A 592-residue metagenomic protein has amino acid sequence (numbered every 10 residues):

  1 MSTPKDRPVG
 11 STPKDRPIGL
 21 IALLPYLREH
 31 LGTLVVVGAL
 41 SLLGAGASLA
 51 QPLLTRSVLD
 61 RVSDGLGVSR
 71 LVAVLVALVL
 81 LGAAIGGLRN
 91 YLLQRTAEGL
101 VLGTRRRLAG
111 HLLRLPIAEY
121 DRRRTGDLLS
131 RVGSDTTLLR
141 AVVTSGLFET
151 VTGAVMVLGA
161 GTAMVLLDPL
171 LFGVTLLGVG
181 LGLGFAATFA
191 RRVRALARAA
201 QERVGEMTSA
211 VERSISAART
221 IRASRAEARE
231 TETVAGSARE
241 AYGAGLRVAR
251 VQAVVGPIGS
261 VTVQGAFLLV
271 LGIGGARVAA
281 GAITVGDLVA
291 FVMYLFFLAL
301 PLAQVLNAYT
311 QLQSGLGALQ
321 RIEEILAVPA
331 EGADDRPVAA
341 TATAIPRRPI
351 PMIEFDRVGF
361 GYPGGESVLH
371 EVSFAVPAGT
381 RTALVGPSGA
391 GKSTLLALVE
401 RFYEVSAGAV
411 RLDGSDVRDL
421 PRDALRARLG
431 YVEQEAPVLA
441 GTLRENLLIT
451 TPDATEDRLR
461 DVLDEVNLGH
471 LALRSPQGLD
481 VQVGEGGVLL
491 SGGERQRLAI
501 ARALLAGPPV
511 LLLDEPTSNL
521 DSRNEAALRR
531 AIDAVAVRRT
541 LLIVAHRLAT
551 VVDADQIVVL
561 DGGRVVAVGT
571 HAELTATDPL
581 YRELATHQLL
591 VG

Functional and structural regions predicted by a protein language model:
K5, T341-G592: ABC-type nucleotide-binding domain
R16, A39-L40, A47-D60, L78-T125 (+9 more regions): Juxtamembrane helix-loop junctions of ABC transporter transmembrane domains
I21, G32-L53, S57, L75 (+6 more regions): Alpha-helical segments in transporter systems
E29, T33-L43, S145-A199, V270-T284: Transmembrane helices of ABC transporter permease
L31-I85, V165-L170, A280-V285: Transmembrane helix-loop-helix hairpins at lipid-water interfaces of multipass membrane proteins, especially the type-1
D64-G65, A163-L177, V251-Q320, I325-P329: Helix-loop-helix
I117-A118, S134-V143, L147, V151 (+7 more regions): An intracellular "coupling" helix at the cytosolic face of ABC transporter transmembrane type-1 domains
